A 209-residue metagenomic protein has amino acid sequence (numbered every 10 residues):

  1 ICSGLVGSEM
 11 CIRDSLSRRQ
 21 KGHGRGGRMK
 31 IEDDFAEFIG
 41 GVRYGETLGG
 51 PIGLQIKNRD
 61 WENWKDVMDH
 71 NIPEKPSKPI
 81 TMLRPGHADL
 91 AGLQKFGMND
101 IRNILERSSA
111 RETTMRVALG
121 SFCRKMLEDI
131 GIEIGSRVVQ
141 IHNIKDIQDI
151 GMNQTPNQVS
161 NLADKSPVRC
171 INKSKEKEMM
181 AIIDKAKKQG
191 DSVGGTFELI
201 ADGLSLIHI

Functional and structural regions predicted by a protein language model:
I1-G7, I12, I207-H208: Single conserved hydrophobic/aromatic residue that forms the stacking wall/gate of nucleotide- or nucleobase-binding
S3, G40-T47, Q189, H208: Short secondary-structure boundary/capping segments within folded domains
C11, M68-S77, Q148-P156: Intrinsically disordered, low-complexity coil segments
S15-D89: Glycine-rich, N-terminal phosphate-binding loop and its surrounding beta-alpha-beta segment
Q94-L206: Glycine-rich, mobile lid/loop segments that gate access to catalytic sites or pores
